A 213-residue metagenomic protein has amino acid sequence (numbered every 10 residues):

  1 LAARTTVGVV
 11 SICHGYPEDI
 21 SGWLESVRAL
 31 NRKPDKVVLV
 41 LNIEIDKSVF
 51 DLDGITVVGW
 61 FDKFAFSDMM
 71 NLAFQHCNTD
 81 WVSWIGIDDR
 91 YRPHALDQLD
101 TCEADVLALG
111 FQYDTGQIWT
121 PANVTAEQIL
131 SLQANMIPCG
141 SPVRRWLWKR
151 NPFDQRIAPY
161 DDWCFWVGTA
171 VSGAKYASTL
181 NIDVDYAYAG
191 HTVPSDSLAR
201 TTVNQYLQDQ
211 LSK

Functional and structural regions predicted by a protein language model:
Y16-A29: Short, well-formed alpha-helical segments that are part of the catalytic scaffolds of diverse glycosyltransferases
W60-C77: Glycine-rich, basic loop-to-helix element that forms the pyrophosphate-binding segment of sugar-nucleotide handling
D80-R90: Short beta-strand-to-loop acidic/aromatic patch adjacent to the donor-nucleotide binding site
D89-T101: Acidic donor-binding/catalytic loop of UDP-sugar-dependent glycosyltransferases, especially processive GT2
L107-W119: Short beta-strand-to-loop element that shapes/binds the nucleotide-sugar donor at the catalytic cleft/hinge
V124-V143: A recurrent flexible, glycine/aromatic-enriched loop bordering the glycosyltransferase active site that acts as
P159-F165: Acidic donor-binding loop at a coil-to-helix junction in glycosyltransferase catalytic cores that engages
T179-L198: Active-site donor/metal-binding and catalytic loop motifs of nucleotide-sugar-dependent glycosylation enzymes
